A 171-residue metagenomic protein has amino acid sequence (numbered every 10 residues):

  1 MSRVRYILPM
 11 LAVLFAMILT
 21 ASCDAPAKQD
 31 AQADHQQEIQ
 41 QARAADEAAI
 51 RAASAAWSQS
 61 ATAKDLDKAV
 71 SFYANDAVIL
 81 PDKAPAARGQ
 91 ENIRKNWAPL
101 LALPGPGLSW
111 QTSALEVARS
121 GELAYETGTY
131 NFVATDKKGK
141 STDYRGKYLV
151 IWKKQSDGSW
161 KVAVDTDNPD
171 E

Functional and structural regions predicted by a protein language model:
M1-L11: Bacterial N-terminal signal peptides that target proteins for export
P9-T20: Bacterial N-terminal signal peptides
C23-N75: Short, low-complexity N-terminal intrinsically disordered segments enriched in polar/charged residues
D24-D30, R145-E171: Short beta-strand edge/turn micro-motifs at domain boundaries
W57, A69-V70, A77, G89 (+3 more regions): Hydrophobic pocket/interface hotspot
F72, V78-R88, L101-G105: A short gly/proline-enriched turn/hairpin at secondary-structure junctions
Y73, S120, Q155-S156: Structural motif
K95-K138: Surface-exposed, charged secondary-structure patches
